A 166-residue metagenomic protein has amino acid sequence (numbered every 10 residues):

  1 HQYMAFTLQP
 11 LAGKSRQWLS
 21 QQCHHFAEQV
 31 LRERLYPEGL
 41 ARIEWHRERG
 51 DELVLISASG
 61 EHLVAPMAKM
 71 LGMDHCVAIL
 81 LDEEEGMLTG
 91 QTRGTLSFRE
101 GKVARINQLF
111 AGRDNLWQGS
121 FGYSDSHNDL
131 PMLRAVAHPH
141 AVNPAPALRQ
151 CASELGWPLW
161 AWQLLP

Functional and structural regions predicted by a protein language model:
H1-A12: N-terminal helical cap/lid subdomain that shapes the substrate entry/recognition surface in HAD-like hydrolases
K14-H24, E28-P166: C-terminal cap/substrate-recognition subdomain and adjoining C-terminal extension of metal-dependent phosphatase-like
